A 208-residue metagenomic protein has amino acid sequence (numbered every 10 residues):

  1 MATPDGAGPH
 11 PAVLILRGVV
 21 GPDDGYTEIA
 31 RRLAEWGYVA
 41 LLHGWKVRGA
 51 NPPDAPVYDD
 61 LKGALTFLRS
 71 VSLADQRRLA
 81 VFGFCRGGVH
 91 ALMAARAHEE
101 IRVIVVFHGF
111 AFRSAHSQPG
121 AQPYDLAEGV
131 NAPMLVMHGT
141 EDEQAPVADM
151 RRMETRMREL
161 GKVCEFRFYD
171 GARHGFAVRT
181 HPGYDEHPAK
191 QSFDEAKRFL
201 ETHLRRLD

Functional and structural regions predicted by a protein language model:
M1-P9: Short beta-strand-to-loop junctions in surface cap/lid or active-site-entrance loops
P9-G18: Short beta-strand element of the alpha/beta-hydrolase
V19-A30: The serine-hydrolase catalytic nucleophile loop
G25, N51-S72: Alpha/beta-hydrolase active-site loop
L33-A50: Conserved alpha/beta-hydrolase
G63-G129: Primarily recognizes the serine-hydrolase "nucleophile elbow" in alpha/beta-hydrolase and SGNH/GDSL folds
V130, V136-H138, D142: Short beta-strand/loop motif that positions the catalytic acidic residue of the alpha/beta-hydrolase fold
R158, V163-D208: C-terminal catalytic histidine-bearing segment of alpha/beta-hydrolase fold enzymes
